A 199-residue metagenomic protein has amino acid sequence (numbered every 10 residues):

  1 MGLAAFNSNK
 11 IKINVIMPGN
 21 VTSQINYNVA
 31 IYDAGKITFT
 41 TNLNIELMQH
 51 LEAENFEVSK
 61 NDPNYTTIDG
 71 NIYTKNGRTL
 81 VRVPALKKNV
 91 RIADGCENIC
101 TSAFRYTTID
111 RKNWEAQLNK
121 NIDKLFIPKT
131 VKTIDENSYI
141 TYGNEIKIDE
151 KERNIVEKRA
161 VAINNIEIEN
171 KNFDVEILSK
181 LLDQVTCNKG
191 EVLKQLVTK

Functional and structural regions predicted by a protein language model:
N7-N26, Y32-N71, R78-N98, Y106-D135 (+1 more regions): Structural signature of tandem-repeat unit edges
